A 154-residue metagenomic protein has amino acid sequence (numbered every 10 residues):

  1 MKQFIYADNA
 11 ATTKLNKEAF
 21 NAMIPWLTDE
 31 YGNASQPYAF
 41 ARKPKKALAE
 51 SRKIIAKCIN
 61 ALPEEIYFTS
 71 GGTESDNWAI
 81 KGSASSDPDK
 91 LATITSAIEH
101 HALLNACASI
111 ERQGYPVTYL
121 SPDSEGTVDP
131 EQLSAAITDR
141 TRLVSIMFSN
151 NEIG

Functional and structural regions predicted by a protein language model:
M1-G154: Pyridoxal 5′-phosphate
